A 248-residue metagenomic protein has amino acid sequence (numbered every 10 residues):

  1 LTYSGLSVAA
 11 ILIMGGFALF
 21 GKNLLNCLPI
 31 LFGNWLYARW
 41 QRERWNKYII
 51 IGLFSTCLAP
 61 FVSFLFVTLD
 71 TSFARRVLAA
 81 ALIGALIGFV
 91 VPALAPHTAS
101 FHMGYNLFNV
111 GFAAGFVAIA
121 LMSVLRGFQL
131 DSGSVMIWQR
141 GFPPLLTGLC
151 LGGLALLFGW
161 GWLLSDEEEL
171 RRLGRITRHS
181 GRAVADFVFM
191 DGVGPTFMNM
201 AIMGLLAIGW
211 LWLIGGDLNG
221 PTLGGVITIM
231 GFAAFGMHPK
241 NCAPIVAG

Functional and structural regions predicted by a protein language model:
L1-N106, G111-G248: Pore-lining transmembrane helices
